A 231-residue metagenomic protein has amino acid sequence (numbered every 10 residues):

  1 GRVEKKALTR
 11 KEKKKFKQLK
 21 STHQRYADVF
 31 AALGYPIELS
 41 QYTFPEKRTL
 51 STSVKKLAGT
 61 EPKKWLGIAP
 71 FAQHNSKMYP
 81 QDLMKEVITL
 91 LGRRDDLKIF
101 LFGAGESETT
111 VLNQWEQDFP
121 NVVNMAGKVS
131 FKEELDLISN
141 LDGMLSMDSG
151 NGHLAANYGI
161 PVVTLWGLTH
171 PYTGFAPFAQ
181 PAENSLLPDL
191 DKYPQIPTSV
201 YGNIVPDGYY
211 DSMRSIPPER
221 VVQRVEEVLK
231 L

Functional and structural regions predicted by a protein language model:
G1-L231: Catalytic machinery of carbohydrate-active enzymes, primarily nucleotide-sugar-dependent glycosyltransferases
